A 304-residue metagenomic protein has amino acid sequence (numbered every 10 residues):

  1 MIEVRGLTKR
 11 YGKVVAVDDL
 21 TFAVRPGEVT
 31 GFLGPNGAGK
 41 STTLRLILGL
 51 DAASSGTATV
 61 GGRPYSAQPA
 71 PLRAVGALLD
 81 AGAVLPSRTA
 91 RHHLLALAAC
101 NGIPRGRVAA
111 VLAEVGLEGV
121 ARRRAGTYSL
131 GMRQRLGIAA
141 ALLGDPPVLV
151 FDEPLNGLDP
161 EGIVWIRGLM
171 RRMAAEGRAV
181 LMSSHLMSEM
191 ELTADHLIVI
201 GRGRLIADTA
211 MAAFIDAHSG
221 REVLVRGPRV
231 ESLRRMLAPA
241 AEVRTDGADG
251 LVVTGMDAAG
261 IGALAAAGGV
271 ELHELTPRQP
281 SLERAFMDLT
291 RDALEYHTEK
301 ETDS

Functional and structural regions predicted by a protein language model:
I2-V4, K9-G201, A207: ABC transporter nucleotide-binding domains
N101, H218, A241, Q279 (+1 more regions): Conserved NTP-handling cores and scaffolds of large molecular machines
N101, V115, E176, P239-A240 (+2 more regions): Residues at alpha-helix termini
N101-R105, I163, G227, T254-M256 (+1 more regions): Short alpha-helix boundary/capping motifs
I166-T254: ABC transporter nucleotide-binding domain
D257-S304: C-terminal coupling/interaction segments
